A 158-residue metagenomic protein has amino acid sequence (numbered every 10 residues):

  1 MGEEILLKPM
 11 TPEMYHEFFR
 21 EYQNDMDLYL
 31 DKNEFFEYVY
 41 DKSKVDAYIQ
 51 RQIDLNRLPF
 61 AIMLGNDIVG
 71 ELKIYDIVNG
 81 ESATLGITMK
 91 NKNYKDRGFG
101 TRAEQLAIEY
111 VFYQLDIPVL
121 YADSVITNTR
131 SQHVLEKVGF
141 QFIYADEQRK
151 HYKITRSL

Functional and structural regions predicted by a protein language model:
M1-D46, S157-L158: A short, well-structured alpha-helix characteristic of acyl/acetyltransferase catalytic modules
P9, D76-V78, Y144: Short, low-complexity Ser/Thr-rich regulatory SLiMs
Y38-K92: Acetyl-CoA-dependent GNAT
N91-N93, R97, T127: Active-site acidic-Proline motif in GNAT/NAT acetyltransferases
D96-Y110, Q132-K137: Conserved acetyl-CoA-binding loop-helix of GNAT-fold acetyltransferases
Y113-D123: Conserved GNAT acetyl-CoA-binding A-motif
I126-Y144: Conserved active-site alpha-helix within GNAT-family acetyltransferase domains
A145-L158: C-terminal "cap" of GNAT-fold acetyltransferases
